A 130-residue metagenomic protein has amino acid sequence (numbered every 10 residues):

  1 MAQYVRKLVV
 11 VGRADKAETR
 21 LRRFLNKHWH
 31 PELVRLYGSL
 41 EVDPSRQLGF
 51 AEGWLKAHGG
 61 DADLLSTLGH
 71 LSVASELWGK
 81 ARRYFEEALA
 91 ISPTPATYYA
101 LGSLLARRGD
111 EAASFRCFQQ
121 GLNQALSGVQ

Functional and structural regions predicted by a protein language model:
M1-A17: Long, internal scaffold/assembly segments composed of regular secondary structure
A2-Q3, L36, T67, Y99-A100: "A position-specific structural signal for the A-helix of alpha-solenoid helical repeats
L8, D61, S72, L122-V129: Short, structured coil/loop segments at alpha-helix boundaries
V10, S39, A74, R107-R108: Register position in tetratricopeptide repeats
A14-P31, L89-P95, S103-V129: TPR/TPR-like (Sel1-like) alpha-helical repeat modules
T19-A90: Alpha-helical adaptor scaffolds
L71, G102-S103: Low-complexity, flexible helical/coil segments
Y84, P93-Y98: Nucleotide-binding motor/catalytic cores of P-loop/tubulin-like NTPases across gene-expression machines
